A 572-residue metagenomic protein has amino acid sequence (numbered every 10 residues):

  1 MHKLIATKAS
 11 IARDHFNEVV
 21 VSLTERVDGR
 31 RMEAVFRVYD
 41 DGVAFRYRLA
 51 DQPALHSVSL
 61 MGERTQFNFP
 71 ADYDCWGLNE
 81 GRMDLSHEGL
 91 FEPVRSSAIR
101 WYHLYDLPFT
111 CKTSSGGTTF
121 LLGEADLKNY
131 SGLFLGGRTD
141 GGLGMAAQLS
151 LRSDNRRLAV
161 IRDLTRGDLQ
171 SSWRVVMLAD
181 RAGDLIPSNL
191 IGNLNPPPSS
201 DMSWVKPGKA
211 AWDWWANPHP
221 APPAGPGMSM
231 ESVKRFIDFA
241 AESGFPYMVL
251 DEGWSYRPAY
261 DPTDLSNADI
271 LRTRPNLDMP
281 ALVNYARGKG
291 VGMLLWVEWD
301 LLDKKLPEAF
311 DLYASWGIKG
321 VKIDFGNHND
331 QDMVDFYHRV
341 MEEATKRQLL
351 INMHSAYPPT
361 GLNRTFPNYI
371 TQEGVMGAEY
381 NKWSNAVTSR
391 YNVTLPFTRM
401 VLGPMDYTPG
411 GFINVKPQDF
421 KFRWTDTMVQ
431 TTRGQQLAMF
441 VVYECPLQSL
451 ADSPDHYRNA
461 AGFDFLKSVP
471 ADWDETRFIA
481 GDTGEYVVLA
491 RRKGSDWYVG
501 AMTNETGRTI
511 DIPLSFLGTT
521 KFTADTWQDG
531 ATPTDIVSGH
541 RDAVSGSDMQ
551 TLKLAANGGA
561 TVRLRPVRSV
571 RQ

Functional and structural regions predicted by a protein language model:
M1-P197: N-terminal accessory beta-strand-rich subdomains and adjacent acidic, glycine-rich linkers that precede catalytic cores
K8, G77-S86, L90-F91, D324 (+1 more regions): Solvent-exposed beta-strand/loop surfaces of large extracellular or lumenal domains
V21, D452-Y498, T532-I536: Glycan-recognition and catalytic regions of carbohydrate-active enzymes
G62-C75, F516-A531: Solvent-exposed beta-hairpin/edge-strand motifs
R166-S243, Y247: An acidic-aromatic substrate-binding cleft motif
E252-T432: Aromatic- and carboxylate-enriched substrate-binding clefts and catalytic-loop regions of carbohydrate-active enzymes
D482-T519, A560-R563: Carbohydrate-binding surface patches
D542-Q572: C-terminal beta-strand-rich structural cap/linker in extracellular carbohydrate-active enzymes
